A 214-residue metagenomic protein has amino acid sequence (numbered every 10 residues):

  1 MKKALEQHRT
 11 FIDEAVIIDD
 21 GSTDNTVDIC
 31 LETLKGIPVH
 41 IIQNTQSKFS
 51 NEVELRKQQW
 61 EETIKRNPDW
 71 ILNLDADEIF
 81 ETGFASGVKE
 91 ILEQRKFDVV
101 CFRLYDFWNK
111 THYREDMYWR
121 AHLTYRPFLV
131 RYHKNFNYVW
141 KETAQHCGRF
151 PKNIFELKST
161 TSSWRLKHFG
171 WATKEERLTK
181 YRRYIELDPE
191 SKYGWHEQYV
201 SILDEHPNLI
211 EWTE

Functional and structural regions predicted by a protein language model:
M1-D13: Short, well-formed alpha-helical segments that are part of the catalytic scaffolds of diverse glycosyltransferases
V16: Conserved beta-strand positions in the Rossmann-like core of class I SAM-dependent methyltransferases
D19-C30, Q46-F49: A conserved acidic beta->alpha catalytic loop
E32-P38: Short, conserved SAM-binding/catalytic segment of Class I S-adenosyl-L-methionine-dependent methyltransferases
E52-K57, E81-E214: Catalytic-site signature of metal-activated, phosphate-bearing donor transferases, centered on the GT-A/GT-A-like
K57-W70: Active-site nucleotide-sugar/metal-binding loop of Leloir-type enzymes
N67-I79: Short beta-strand-to-loop acidic/aromatic patch adjacent to the donor-nucleotide binding site
